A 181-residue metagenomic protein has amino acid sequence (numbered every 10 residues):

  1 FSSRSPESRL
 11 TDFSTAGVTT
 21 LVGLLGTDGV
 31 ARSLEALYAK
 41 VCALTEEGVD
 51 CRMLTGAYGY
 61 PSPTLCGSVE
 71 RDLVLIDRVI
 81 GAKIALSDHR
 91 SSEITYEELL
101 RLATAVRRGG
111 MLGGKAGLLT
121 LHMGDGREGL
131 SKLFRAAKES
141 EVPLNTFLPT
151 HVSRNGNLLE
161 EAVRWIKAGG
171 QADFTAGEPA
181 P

Functional and structural regions predicted by a protein language model:
F1-M53, T64-D77, E97-R108: Alpha-helical scaffold segments that flank or form the walls of functional sites
G17-T19, E46-D50, I76-I80, G113-A116 (+2 more regions): Short coil/turn connectors at secondary-structure junctions
L21-G23, C51-T55, R78-L86, L119-H122 (+2 more regions): Hydrophobic faces of well-ordered beta-strands that scaffold small-molecule active sites in alpha/beta enzyme cores
G26, G56-Y58, G177: Short, ordered loop/turn segments at secondary-structure junctions
G29-V30, Y60-P61, A180-P181: Short secondary-structure capping/turn micro-motifs that flank functional sites
G56-L65, V74, A82-R90: Internal, well-ordered alpha/beta segment that forms a basic, Gly-enriched binding/recognition surface
R90-S91, E98, T104-P181: Active-site core of metal-dependent hydrolases
